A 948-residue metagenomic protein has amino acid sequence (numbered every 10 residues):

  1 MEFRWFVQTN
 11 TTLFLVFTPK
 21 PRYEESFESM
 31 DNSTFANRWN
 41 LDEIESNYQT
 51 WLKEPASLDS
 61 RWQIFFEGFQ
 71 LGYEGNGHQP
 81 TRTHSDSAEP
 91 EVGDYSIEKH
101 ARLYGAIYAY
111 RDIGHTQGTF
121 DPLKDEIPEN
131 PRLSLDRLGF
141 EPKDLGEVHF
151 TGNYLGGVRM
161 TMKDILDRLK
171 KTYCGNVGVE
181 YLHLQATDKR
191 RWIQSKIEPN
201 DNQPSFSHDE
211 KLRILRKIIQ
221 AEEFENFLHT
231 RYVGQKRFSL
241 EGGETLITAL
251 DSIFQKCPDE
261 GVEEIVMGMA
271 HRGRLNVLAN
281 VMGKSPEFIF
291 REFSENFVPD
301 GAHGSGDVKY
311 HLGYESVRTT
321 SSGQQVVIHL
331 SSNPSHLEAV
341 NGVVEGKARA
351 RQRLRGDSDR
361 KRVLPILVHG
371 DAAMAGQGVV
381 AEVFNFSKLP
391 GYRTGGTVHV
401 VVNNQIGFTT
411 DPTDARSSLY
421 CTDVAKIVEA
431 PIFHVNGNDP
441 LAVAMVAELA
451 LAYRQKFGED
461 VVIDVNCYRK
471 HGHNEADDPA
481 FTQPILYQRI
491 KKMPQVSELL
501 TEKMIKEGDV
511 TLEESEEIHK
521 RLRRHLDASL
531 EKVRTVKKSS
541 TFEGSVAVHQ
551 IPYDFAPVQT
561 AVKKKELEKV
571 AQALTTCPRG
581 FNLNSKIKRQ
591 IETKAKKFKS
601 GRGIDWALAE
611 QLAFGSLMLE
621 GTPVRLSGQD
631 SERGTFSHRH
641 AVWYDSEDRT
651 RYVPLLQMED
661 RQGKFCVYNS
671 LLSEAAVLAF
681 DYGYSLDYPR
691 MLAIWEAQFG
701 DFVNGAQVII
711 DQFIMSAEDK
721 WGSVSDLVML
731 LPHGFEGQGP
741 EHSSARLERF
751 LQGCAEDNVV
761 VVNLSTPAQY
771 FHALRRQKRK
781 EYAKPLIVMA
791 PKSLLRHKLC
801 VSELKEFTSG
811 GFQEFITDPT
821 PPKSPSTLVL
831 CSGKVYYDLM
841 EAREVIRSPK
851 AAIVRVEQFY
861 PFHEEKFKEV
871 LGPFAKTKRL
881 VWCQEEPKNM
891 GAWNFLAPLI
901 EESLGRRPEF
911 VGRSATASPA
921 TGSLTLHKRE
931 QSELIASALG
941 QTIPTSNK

Functional and structural regions predicted by a protein language model:
S26-F69, Y73: Subset of Sec-pathway N-terminal targeting signals
N32, F69-L246, V262: Extended, charge-enriched "interface" segments that sit outside catalytic cores
E98-Y108, H115-D144, V148, E222 (+3 more regions): Flexible, glycine-rich loop/tail regions that form catalytic "lids" or insertion modules at the edges of active sites
N202-F224, E295-E345, R349-G356, P654 (+3 more regions): Active-site cores of enzymes that catalyze phosphoryl transfer or operate on phosphate-rich substrates
E223, F227-E287, I604-P623: Active-site pocket-lining segments that scaffold enzyme catalytic pockets across diverse folds
E263-E429, F433, F636-Y688: Cofactor-binding active-site loop characterized by glycine-rich and histidine/acidic residues
G407-S418, K426-V462, C467-H471: Conserved phosphate-handling catalytic cores of large alpha/beta enzymes
